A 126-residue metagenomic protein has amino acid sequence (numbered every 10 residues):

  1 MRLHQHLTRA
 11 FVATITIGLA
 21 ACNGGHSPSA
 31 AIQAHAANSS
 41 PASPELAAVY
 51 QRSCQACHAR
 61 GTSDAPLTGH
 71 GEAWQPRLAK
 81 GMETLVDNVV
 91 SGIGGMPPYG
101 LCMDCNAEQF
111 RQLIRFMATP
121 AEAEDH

Functional and structural regions predicted by a protein language model:
M1-A20: Sec-dependent bacterial lipoprotein signal peptides
T16, A48-Q51, V90, Y99: Processing junctions and N-termini across compartments
C22-H26: Bacterial signal peptide processing site
A31-Q55: Post-signal peptide N-terminal segment of mature Sec-exported envelope proteins
E45, V49, A73, T84 (+2 more regions): Extracytoplasmic/secreted proteins, especially bacterial periplasmic and envelope-associated proteins
Y50-R60, L113, M117: The canonical Cys-X-X-Cys-His
A59-D87: Gly/Gly-Pro-rich "capping" loops immediately C-terminal to redox-active cysteine motifs in periplasmic/lumenal
A65-L67, N88-R111, M117-A121, D125-H126: Axial heme c-ligation environment in periplasmic c-type cytochrome domains
